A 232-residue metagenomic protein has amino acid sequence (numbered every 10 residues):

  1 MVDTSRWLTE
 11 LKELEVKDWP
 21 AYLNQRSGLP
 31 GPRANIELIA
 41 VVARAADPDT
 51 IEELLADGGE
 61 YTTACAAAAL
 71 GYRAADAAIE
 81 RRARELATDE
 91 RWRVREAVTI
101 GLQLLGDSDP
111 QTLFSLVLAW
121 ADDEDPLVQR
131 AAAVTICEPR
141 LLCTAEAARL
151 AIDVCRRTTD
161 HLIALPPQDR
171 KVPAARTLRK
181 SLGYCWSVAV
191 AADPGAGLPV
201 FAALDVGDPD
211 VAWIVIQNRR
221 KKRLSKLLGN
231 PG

Functional and structural regions predicted by a protein language model:
M1-A75, W213-G232: N-terminal alpha-helical scaffold/docking segments in eukaryotic complex subunits
E15, V42, A46, L70-A74 (+7 more regions): Alpha-solenoid repeat junctions
E15-L23, A43-L55, A75-L86, S108-W120 (+3 more regions): Amphipathic alpha-helical scaffolding segments comprising HEAT/armadillo-like alpha-solenoid repeats
G31-N35, G59-T63, R95, Q129 (+4 more regions): Residue-level detector of extended alpha-helical repeat arrays and alpha-solenoid scaffolds
N35-I39, A67, V98-T99, A132-V134 (+3 more regions): Hydrophobic core positions within HEAT/HEAT-like alpha-solenoid repeats
G58-G59, E90-R91, E124-P126, A174-A175 (+1 more regions): Short inter-helical turns and helix N-cap capping residues of alpha-solenoid HEAT/ARM repeat scaffolds
D160-R179: Acidic, Ser/Thr- and Gly/Pro-rich intrinsically disordered linkers and low-complexity segments that flank or connect
T177-S181, D193-G232: Eukaryotic acidic, Ser/Thr-rich intrinsically disordered low-complexity regions
